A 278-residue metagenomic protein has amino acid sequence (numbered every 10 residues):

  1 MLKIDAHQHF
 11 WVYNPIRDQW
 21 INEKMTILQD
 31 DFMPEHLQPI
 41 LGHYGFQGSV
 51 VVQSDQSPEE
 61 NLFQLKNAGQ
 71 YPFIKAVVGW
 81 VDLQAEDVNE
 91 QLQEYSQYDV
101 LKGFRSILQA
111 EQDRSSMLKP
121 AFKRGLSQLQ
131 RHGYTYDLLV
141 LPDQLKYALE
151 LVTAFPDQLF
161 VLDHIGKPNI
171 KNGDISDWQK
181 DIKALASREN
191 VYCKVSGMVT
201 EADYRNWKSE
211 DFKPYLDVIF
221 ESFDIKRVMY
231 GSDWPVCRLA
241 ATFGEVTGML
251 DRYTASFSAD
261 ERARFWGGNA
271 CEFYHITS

Functional and structural regions predicted by a protein language model:
M1-H132, S176, M249: Mid-domain alpha/beta scaffold segments of enzyme catalytic cores
M1-I4, P15, N22, I27-G48 (+3 more regions): Mid-to-C-terminal alpha-helical segments outside catalytic/metal-binding sites
H9, S54-D55, W80-Q84, S106-A110 (+5 more regions): Active-site beta-loop-alpha junctions enriched in small/polar residues
P58, A85-E86, L145, N172 (+1 more regions): Loop/helix-junction capping segments adjacent to catalytic residues or to phosphate/diphosphate-binding pockets
E59-I74, P156-L162, K213-E221, F243-Y253: Short, electropositive alpha-helical surface patch
G69, Q97, T153-A154, S187 (+3 more regions): Solvent-exposed polar/charged
F73, V100, N190, D224-R227 (+1 more regions): Glycine-centered tight turns that cap/initiate beta-strands
S116-M229: Catalytic pocket-lining loop regions of alpha/beta-barrel enzymes, especially the amidohydrolase/enolase/GH5 lineages
